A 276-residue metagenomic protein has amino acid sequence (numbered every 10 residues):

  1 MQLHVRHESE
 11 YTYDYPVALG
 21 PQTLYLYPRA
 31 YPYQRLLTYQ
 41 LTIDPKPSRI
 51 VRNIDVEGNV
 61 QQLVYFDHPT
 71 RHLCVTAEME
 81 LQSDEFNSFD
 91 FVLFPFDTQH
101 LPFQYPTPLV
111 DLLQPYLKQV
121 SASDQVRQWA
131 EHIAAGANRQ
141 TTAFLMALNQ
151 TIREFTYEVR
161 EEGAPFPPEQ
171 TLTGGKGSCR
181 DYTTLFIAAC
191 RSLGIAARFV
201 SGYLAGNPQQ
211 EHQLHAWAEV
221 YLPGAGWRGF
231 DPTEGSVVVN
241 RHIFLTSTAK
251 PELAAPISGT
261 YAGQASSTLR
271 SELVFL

Functional and structural regions predicted by a protein language model:
M1-D90, F94-L101: Intrinsically disordered, low-complexity N-terminal segments that are enriched in acidic
D14-Y25, Y157-P167, H215-A216: Short N-terminal helix-initiation segments at or just after the protein's N-terminus
Y15, L41, V64, D111-P115 (+5 more regions): Flexible, active-site-adjacent loop/turn segments at secondary-structure boundaries
Q22, R71, P106, E162 (+4 more regions): Short capping/connector residues at structural and topological boundaries
Y25-Y27, T42-D44, E78, E219 (+3 more regions): Residues in well-ordered beta-strands of folded domains
P28-L37, E85, I152-R153, T173-S178 (+1 more regions): Short low-complexity stretches enriched in small and charged residues
L101-G177, L185, P251, Y261-F275: Secondary-structure boundary elements
G136, D181-A265: Hydrophobic/aromatic-rich core segments of domains that either
